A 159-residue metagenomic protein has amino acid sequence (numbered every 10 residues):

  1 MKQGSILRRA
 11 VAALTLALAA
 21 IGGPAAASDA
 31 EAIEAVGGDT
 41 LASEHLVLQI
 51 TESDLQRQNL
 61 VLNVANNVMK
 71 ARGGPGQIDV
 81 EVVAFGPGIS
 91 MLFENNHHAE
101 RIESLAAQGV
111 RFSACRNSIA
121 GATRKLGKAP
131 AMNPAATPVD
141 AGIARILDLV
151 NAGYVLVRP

Functional and structural regions predicted by a protein language model:
M1-R8: Positively charged n-region of N-terminal signal peptides that target proteins for export
K2, A13-G22: Bacterial N-terminal signal peptides
A19, T40, R72-G74, S104 (+2 more regions): A generic structural signal for short, solvent-exposed coil/turn residues that cap or connect secondary-structure
G23-A27: Sec/Tat signal peptide C-region and signal peptidase I cleavage site
D29-E81, S90-M91: N-terminal secretory signal peptides
L46-Q49, E81-A84, R111-A114, R158: Structural recognition of the beta-strand scaffold that forms the well-ordered cores of secreted hydrolase catalytic
G86-G88: Conserved short loop/turn motifs at secondary-structure junctions
F93-P159: A cross-taxonomic marker for long C-terminal extensions/tails that follow the last structured domain
